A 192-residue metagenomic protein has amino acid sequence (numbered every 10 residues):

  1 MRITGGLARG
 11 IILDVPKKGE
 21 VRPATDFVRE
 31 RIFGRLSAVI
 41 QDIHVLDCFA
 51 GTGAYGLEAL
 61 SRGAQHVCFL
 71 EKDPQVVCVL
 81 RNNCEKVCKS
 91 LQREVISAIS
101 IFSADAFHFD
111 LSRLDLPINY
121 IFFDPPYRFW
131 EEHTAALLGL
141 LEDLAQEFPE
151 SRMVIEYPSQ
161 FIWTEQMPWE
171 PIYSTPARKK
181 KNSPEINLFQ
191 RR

Functional and structural regions predicted by a protein language model:
M1-R192: Class I S-adenosyl-L-methionine-dependent methyltransferase catalytic core
